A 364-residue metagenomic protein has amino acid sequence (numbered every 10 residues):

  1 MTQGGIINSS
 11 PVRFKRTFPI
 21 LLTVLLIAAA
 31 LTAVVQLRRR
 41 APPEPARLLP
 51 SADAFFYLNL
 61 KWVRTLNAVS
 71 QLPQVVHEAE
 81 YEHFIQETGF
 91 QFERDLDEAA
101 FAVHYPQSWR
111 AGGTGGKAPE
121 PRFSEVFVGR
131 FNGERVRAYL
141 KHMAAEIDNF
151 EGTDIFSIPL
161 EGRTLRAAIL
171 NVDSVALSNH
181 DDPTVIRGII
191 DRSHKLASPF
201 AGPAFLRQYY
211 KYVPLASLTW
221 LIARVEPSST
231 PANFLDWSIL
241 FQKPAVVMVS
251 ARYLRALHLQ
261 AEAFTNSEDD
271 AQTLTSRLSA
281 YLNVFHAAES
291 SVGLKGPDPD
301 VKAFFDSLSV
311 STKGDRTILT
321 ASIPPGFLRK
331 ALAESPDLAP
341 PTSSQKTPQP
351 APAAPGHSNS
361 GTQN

Functional and structural regions predicted by a protein language model:
G5-L26: N-terminal Sec-pathway targeting helices
F18, I27-L31, A46-L48, Y210-A333: Leucine-rich, highly hydrophobic segment in Treponema pallidum outer-membrane-associated proteins
V35-D53: Ser/Thr/Pro/Gly-rich low-complexity linker/stalk segments immediately outside membranes or between
P45-L49, Y57-L60, T65-A68: N-terminal, charge-rich interaction modules
A52-N59, E98, L218-I222: A short, Trp-centered hydrophobic/proline-enriched beta-strand micro-motif
F56, F92-A201, A261-F264, L319-A339: Single conserved position on a long alpha-helix in the C-terminal lobe of the eukaryotic protein kinase
T65-N67, N132-A138, E268-T275: Short, conserved charged micro-motifs
N67, Q71-L96, E146-R255, D270-A271 (+3 more regions): An internal, short helix-loop-strand segment that often contains or flanks glycine-aspartate motifs
